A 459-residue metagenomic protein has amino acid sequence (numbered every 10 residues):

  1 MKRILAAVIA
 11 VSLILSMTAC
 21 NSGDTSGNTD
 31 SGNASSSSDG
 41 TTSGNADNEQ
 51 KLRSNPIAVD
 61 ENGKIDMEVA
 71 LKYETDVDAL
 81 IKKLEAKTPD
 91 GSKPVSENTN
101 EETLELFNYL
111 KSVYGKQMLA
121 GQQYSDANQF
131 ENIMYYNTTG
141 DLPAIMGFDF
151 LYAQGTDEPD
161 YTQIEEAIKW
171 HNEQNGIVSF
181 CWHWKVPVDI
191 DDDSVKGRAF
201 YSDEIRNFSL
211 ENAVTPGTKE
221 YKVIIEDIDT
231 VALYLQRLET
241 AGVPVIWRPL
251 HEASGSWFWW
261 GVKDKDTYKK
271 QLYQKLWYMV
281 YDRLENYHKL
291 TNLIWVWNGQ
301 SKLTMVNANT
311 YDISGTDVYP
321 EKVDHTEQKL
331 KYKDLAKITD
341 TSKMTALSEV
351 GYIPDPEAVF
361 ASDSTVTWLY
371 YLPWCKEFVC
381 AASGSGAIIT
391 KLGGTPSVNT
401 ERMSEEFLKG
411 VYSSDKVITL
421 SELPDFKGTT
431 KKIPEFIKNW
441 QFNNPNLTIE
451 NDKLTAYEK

Functional and structural regions predicted by a protein language model:
S16-A19: C-terminal motif of bacterial Sec signal peptides marking the signal peptidase cleavage site
N21-N55: Short, low-complexity, disordered segments immediately C-terminal to signal peptides in bacterial exported proteins
G44-L151, D157, Y161, E357-A358 (+1 more regions): N-terminal module-boundary/linker segments of secreted carbohydrate-active enzymes
G63, Y73-I81, G121-Q123, K343-Y457: Substrate-binding cleft of secreted/luminal carbohydrate-active enzymes
E105, A127-Y135, T162-E165, V231-L233 (+3 more regions): Alpha-helical scaffolding within the catalytic cores of extracellular/periplasmic polymer-degrading hydrolases
Q122-Q123, R248-L250, W277-L303, K343-I353: Aromatic-lined carbohydrate-recognition surfaces of secreted/lumenal glycan-active proteins
G155-M279, L290: Substrate-binding cleft of extracellular glycoside hydrolase catalytic domains
S301-D324, W374: Aromatic- and acid-rich polysaccharide-binding/catalytic face of secreted or lumenal carbohydrate-active enzymes
